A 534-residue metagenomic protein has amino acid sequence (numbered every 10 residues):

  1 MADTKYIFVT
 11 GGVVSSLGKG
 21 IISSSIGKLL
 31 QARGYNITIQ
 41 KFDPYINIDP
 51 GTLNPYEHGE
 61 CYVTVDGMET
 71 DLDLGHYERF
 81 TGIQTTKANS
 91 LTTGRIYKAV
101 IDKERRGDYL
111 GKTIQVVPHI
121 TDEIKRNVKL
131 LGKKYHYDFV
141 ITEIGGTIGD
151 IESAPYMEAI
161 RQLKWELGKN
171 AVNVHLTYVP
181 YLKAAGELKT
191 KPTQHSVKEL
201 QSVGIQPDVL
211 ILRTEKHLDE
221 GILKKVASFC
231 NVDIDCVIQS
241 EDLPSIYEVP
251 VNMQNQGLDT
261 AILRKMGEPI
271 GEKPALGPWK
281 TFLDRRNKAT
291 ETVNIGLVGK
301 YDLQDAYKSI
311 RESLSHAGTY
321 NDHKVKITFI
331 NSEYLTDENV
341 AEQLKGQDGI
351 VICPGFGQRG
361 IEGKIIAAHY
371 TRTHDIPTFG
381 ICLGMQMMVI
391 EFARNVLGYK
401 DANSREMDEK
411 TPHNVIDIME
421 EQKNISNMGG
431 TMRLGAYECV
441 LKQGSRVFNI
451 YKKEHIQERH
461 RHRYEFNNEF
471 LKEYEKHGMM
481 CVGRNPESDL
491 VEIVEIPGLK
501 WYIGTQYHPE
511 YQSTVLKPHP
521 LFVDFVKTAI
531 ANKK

Functional and structural regions predicted by a protein language model:
M1-H323, S332-G349, F356-G357, G363-Y370 (+3 more regions): Flexible phosphate-sensing "switch/lid" loops adjacent to ATP/NTP-binding sites across phosphate-transfer
D3, Q206, D233, E291 (+6 more regions): A generic structural signal for well-ordered coil/turn residues at beta-strand boundaries that shape enzyme active-site
G11, K41, T214, E241 (+12 more regions): Active-site proximal loops enriched in glycine and acidic residues that flank catalytic Cys/His/Asp and coordinate
L17-G20, S24-K28, A32, Q343-E438 (+2 more regions): Cysteine-nucleophile active-site neighborhood
T52-P55, K225, A393-V396, P497-L499: Short low-complexity, flexible loop/linker segments enriched in glycine and/or proline with clustered acidic
E57-V65, L243-Y247, I352, T373-I381 (+3 more regions): Short beta-alpha connecting loops at secondary-structure transitions that line or flank enzyme active sites
R285-A289, V340-E342, M407, M428-T431 (+2 more regions): Replace "in large, NTP-powered and nucleic-acid-processing enzymes" with "in large, NTP-powered factors and other
L434-E438, K442-K534: C-terminal and late-domain segments of enzyme folds
